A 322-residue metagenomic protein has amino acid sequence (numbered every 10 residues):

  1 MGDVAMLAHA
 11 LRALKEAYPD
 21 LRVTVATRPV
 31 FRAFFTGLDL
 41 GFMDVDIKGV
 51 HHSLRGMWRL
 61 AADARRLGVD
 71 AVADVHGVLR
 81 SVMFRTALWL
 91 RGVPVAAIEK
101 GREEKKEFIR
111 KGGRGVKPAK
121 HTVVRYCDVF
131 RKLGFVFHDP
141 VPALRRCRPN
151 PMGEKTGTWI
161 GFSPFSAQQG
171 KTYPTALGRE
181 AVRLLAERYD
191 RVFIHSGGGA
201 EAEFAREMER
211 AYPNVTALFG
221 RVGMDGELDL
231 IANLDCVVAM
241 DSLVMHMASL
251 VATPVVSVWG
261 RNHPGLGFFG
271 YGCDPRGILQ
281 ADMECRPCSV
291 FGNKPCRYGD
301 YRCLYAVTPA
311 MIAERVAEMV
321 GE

Functional and structural regions predicted by a protein language model:
M1-E322: Catalytic machinery of carbohydrate-active enzymes, primarily nucleotide-sugar-dependent glycosyltransferases
